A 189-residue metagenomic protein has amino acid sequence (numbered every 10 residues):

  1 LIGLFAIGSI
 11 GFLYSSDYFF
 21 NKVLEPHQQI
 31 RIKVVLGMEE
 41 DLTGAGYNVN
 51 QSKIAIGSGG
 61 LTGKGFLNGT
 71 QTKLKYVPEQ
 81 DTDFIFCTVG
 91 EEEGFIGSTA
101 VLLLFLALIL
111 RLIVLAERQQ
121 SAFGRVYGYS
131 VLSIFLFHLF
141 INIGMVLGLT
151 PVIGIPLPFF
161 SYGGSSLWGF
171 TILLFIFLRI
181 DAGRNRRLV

Functional and structural regions predicted by a protein language model:
I2, T99-A100, Y127-G128, W168: Hydrophobic alpha-helical transmembrane segments
I2-G97, A122-F123: Hydrophobic, glycine- and aromatic-enriched re-entrant/interface helices and adjoining loop segments
I10, Y14, H27, L104-V114 (+3 more regions): Transmembrane alpha-helix boundary/anchor motif
F19-L24, I113-Q120, I153, I180 (+1 more regions): Membrane-interfacial segments
E93-I109: Hydrophobic alpha-helical transmembrane segments
I113-G154, F160: Loop-to-helix entry and N-terminal half of a specific, functionally important transmembrane alpha helix in multi-pass
N142-V189: A juxtamembrane structural motif centered on a specific transmembrane helix
